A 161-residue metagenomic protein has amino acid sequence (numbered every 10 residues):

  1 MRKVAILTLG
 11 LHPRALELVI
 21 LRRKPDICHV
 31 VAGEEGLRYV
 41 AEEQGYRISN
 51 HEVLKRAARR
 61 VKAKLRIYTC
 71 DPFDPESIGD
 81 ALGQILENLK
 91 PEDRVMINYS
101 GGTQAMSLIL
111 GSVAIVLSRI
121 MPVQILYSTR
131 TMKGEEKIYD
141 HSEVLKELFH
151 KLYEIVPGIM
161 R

Functional and structural regions predicted by a protein language model:
M1-R94, L108-R161: Long, low-complexity, Lys/Arg-enriched
R94-S100: Short glycine-rich phosphate-binding loop at a beta-alpha junction
G101-A105: Polyanion-engaging groove/track-forming segments
